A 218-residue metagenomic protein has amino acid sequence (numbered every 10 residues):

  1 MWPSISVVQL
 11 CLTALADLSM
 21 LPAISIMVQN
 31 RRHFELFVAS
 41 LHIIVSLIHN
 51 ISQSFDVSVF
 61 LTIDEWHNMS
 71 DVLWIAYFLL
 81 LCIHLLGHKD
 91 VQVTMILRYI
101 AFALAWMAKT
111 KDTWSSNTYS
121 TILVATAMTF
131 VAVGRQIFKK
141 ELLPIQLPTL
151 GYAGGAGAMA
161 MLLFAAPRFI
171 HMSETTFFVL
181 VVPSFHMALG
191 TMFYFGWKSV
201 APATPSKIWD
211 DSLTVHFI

Functional and structural regions predicted by a protein language model:
M1-I218: Early transmembrane hairpin module of multi-pass membrane proteins
